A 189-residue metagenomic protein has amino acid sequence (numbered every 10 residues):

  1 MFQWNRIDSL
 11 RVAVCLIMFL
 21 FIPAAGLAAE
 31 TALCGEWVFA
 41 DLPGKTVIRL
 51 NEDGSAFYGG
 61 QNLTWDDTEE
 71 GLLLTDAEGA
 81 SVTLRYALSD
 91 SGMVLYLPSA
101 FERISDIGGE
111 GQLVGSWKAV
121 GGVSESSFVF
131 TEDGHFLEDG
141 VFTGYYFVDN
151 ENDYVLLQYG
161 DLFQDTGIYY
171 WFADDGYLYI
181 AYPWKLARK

Functional and structural regions predicted by a protein language model:
M1-S9: N-terminal secretory signal peptides that target proteins for export/translocation
W4, F21-P23, R103: Generic detector of N-terminal low-structure segments
A13-P23: Bacterial N-terminal signal peptides
A24-A28: Sec/Tat signal peptide C-region and signal peptidase I cleavage site
A29-C34: Cleaved targeting-peptide boundary
F39-V82, G121-Y169: N-terminal glycine/threonine-rich, aromatic-flanked beta-hairpin/loop signature
G71-S127, L156-K189: Beta-sheet ligand-binding and adhesion/scaffold domains
